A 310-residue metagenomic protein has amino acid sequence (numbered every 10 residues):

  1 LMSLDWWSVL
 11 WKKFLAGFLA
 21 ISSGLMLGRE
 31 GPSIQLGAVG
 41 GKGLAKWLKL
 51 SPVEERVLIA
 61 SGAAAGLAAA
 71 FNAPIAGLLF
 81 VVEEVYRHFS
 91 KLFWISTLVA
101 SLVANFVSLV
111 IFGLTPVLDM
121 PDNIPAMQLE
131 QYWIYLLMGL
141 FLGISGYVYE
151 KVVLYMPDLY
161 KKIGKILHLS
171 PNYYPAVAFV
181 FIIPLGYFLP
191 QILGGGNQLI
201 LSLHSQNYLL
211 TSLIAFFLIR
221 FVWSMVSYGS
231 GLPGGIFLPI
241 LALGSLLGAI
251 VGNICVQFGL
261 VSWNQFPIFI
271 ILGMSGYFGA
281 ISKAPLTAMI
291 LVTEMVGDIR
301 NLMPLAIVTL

Functional and structural regions predicted by a protein language model:
L1-L310: Alpha-helical transmembrane segments and immediately membrane-proximal extracytoplasmic
